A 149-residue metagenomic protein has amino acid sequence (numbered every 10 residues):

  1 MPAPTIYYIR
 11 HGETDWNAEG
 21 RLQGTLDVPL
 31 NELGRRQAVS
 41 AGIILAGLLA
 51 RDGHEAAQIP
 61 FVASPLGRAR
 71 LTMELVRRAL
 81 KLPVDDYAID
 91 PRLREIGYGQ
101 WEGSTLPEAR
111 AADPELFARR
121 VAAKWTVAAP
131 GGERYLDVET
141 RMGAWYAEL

Functional and structural regions predicted by a protein language model:
M1-P2: Eukaryotic N-terminal low-complexity, Ser/Thr- and Lys/Arg-rich leader segments that predominantly function as
T5-Y8, R119: Residue-level recognition of specific faces of alpha-helices
Y7-I9, E13-L82, L136-E139: Active-site-proximal alpha-helix that buttresses catalytic centers in soluble enzyme cores
R78-G143: Phosphate-handling substructures
Y146-L149: Short, intrinsically disordered, charge-balanced linker/junction segments flanking boundaries in proteins
